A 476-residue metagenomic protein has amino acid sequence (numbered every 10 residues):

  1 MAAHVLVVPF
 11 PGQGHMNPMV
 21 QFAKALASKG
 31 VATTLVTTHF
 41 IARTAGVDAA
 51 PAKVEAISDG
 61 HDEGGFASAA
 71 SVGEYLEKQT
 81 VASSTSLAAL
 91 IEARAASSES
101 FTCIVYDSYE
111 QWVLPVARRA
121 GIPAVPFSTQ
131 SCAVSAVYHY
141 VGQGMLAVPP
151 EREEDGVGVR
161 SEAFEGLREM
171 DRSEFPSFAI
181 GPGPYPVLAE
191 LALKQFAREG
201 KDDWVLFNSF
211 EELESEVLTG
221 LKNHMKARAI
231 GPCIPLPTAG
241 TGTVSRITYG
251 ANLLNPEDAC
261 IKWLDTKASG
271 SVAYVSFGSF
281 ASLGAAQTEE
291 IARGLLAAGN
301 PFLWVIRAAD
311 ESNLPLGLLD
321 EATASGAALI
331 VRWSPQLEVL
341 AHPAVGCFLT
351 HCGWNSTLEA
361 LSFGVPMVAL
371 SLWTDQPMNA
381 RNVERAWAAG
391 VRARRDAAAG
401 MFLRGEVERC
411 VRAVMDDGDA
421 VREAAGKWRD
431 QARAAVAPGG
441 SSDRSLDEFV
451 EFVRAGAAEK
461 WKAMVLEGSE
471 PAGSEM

Functional and structural regions predicted by a protein language model:
M1-M476: Glycosyltransferase specificity loop/lid
